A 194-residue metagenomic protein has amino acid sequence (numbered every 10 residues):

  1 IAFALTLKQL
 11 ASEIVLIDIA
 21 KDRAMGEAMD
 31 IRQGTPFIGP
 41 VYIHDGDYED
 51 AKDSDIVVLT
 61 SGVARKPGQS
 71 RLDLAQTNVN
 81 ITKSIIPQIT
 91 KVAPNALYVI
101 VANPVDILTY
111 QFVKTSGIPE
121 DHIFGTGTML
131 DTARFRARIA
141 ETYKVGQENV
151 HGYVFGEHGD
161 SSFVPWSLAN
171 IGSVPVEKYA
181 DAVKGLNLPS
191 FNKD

Functional and structural regions predicted by a protein language model:
A2-F3, I86: Generic hydrophobic/aromatic pocket-lining and core-packing "Φ" positions
L7-E13, G117-P119: Conserved S-adenosyl-L-methionine
K8, E27-G34, I38, V92 (+2 more regions): Change "in soluble alpha/beta enzymes" to "in soluble alpha/beta proteins
E13, I17-S54, Q69: Conserved N-terminal Rossmann-fold NAD(P) cofactor-binding segment
V57-L59, I100-V101: Redox-cofactor binding/interface segments in oxidoreductases and associated redox assembly factors
S61-V63: Conserved NAD(P)H cofactor-binding loop of Rossmann-fold oxidoreductase domains
R71-R136: Rossmann-like NAD(P)(H) cofactor-binding subdomain of soluble oxidoreductases
S116-H122, D131-D194: C-terminal substrate-binding/catalytic lobe of Rossmann-fold NAD(P)-dependent dehydrogenases
